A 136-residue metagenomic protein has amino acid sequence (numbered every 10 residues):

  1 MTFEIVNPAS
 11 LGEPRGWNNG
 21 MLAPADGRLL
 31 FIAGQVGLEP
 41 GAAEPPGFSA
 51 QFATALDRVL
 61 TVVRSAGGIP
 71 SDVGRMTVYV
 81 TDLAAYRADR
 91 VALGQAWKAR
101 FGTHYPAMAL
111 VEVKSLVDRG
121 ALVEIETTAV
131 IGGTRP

Functional and structural regions predicted by a protein language model:
M1-G74, V80-P136: N-terminal presequence-like segments and the immediate start of the first folded domain
